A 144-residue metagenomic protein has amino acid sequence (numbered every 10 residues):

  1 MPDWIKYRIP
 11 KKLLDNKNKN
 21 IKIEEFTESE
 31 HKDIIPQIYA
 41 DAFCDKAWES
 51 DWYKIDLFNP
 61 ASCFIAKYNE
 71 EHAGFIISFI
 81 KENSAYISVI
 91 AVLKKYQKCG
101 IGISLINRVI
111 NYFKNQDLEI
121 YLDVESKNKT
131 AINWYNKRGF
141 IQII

Functional and structural regions predicted by a protein language model:
M1-K19: Acyl-donor-binding surface of acyltransferase catalytic domains
M1-P2, N136-I144: Conserved acetyl-CoA-binding loop of GNAT-fold acetyltransferases
N16-A47: Short amphipathic alpha-helix that is part of the acyltransferase structural core
D51-S62, K67-Y68, A73-A85, I90: A conserved beta-strand-loop-helix scaffold within acyl/acetyltransferase catalytic domains
I90-V92, V124: Hydrophobic adenine-recognition pocket in adenosine-nucleotide-binding enzymes
V92, K98-N111, I132-K137: Conserved acetyl-CoA-binding loop-helix of GNAT-fold acetyltransferases
F113-D123: Conserved GNAT acetyl-CoA-binding A-motif
L122-I132: Conserved beta-strand-loop-alpha-helix junction that forms the acyl-donor binding cleft
